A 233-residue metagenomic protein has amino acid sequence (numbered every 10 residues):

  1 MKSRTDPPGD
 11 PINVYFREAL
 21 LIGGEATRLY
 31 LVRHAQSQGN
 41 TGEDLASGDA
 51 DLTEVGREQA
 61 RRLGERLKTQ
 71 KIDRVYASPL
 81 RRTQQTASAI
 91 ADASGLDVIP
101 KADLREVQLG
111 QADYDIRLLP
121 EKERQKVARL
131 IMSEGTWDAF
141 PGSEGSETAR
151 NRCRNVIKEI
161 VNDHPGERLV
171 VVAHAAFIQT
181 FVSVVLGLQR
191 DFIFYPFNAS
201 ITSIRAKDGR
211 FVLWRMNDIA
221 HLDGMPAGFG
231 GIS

Functional and structural regions predicted by a protein language model:
K2-A19, G23-G24, R62-R129, F211: Phosphate-coordination/substrate-recognition cap region in phosphate-metabolizing enzymes
L29, E167-A175: Generic beta-sheet signal
L29-L31, Q36-I90, G142-R154: Loop-to-helix element that buttresses phosphate recognition and phosphoryl-transfer chemistry
D44-L52, D115-R117, Q189-R190, G230: Short glycine-enriched, charge-decorated loop/helix-capping segments at active-site entrances that position
T69-K71, I160-E167: Glycine-rich phosphate-binding loop signature in dinucleotide/nucleotide-binding domains
K126-T148: Short glycine/proline- and acidic residue-enriched helix-loop micro-motifs that form flexible lids or anion-recognition
L188-V212: Domain-level recognition of soluble alpha/beta enzyme cores, biased toward histidine phosphatases/phosphomutases
W214-S233: Acidic, His/Gly-rich catalytic cores of divalent-metal-dependent hydrolytic chemistry
